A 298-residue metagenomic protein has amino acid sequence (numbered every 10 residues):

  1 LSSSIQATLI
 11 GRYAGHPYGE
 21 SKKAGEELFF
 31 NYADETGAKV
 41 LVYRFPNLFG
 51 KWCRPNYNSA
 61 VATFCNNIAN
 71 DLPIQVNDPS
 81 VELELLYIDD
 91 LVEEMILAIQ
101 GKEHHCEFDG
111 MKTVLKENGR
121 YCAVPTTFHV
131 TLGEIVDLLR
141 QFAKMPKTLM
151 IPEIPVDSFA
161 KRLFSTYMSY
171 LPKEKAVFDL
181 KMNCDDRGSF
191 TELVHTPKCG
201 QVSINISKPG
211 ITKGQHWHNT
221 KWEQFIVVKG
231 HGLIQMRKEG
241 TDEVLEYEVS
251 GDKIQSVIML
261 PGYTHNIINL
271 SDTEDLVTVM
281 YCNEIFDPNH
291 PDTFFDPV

Functional and structural regions predicted by a protein language model:
G15-P46, S59-N70: Active-site Tyr-X1-5-Lys
P46-N47, N66-L86, C106, V114-P125: A conserved pocket-lining segment of Rossmann-fold NAD(P)-dependent short-chain dehydrogenase/reductase
C53-T63, S80-G101, H105, G133 (+1 more regions): Substrate-positioning beta->alpha
L97-M182: Mid/C-terminal beta-alpha module of Rossmann-like enzyme folds, strongest in SDR-family dehydrogenases/epimerases
C122, T220-E239: Glycine- and acidic-residue-biased ligand/ion/polar-headgroup-sensing regions
E174-Q215: A short glycine-rich, His/Asp/Glu-containing loop-to-beta-strand
K238-H265: Short acidic-glycine-tyrosine-enriched beta hairpin
G240-E243, I268-V298: Double-stranded beta-helix
